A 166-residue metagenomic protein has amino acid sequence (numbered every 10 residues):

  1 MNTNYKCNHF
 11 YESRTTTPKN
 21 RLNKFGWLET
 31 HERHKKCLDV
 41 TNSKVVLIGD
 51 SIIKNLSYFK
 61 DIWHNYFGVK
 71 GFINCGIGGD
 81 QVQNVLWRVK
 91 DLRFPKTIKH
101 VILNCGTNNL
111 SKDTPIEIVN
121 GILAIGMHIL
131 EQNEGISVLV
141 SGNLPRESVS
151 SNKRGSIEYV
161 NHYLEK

Functional and structural regions predicted by a protein language model:
M1-I48, I52-N65, P95: N-terminal secretory targeting modules
Y11, R33-H34, L56, Q83 (+2 more regions): Residue-level recognition of conserved structural "scaffold" positions that shape functional pockets and channels
H64-I73, D80, W87-K166: Alpha-helical cap/lid subdomain in secreted, periplasmic, or secretory-pathway luminal O-acyl-processing enzymes
